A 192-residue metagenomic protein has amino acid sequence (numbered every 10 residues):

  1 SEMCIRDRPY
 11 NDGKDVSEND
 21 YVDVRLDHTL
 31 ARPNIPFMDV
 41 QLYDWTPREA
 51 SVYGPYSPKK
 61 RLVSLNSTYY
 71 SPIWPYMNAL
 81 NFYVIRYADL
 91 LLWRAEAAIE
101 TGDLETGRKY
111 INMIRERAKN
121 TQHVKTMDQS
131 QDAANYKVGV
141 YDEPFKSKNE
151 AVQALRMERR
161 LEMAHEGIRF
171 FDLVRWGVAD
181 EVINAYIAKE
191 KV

Functional and structural regions predicted by a protein language model:
M3-I5: Short, small-residue-biased leader/transition segments that mark boundaries at the very start of proteins
R8, G13-V192: Acidic/polar-rich alpha-helix caps and helix-coil junctions
